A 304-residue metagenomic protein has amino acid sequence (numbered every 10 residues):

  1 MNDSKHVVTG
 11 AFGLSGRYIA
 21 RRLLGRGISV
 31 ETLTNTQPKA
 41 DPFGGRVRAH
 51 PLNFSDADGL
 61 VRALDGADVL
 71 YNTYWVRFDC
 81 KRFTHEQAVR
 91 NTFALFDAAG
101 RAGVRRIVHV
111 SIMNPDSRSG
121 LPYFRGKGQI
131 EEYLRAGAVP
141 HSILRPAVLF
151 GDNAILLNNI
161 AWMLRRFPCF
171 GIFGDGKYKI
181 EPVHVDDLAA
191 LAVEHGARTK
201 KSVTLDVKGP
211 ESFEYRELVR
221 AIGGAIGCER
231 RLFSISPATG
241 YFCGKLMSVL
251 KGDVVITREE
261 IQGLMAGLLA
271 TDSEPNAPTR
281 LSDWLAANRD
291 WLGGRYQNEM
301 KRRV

Functional and structural regions predicted by a protein language model:
N2-R26: N-terminal Rossmann NAD(P)H-binding glycine-rich loop of SDR-like oxidoreductase domains
T9, L33, T73, I107-M113 (+1 more regions): SDR active-site strand-loop-helix element
P38-A102, I112-S117: NAD(P)H-binding glycine-rich loop region in Rossmannoid oxidoreductase-like domains and their noncatalytic homologs
E132-W162, G171: Conserved beta-loop-beta element that borders a ligand/cofactor-binding pocket
I155-L156, G174-G196, V203-D206: Substrate-positioning beta->alpha
K177-D186, V207-A225, S234-K245, T279: Substrate-binding strand-loop-helix patch in Rossmann-like NAD(P)-dependent oxidoreductase/epimerase domains
P237-V304: A hydrophobic C-terminal alpha-helical subdomain
